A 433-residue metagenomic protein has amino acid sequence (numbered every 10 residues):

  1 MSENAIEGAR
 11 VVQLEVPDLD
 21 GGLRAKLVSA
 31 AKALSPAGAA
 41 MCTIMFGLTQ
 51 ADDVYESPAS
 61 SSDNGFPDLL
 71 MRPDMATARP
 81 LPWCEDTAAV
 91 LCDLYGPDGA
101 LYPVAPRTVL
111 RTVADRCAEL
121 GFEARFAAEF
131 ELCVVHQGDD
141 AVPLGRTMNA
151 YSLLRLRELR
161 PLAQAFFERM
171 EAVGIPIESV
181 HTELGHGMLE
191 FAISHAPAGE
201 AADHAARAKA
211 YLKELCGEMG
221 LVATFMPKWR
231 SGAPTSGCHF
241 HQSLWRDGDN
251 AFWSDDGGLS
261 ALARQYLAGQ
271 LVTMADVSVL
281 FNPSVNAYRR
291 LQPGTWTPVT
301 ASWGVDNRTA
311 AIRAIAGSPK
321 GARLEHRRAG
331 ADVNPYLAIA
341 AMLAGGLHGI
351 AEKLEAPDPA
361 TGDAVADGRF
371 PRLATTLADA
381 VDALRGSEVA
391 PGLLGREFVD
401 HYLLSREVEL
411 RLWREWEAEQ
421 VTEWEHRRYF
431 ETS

Functional and structural regions predicted by a protein language model:
M1-S179, R372-S433: ATP/Mg2+-dependent ligation/transfer catalytic cores
D18-D20, Y95-L101, R155, H195-A201 (+3 more regions): A generic structural motif
R79-D86, E123-R125, V180-L184, A233 (+2 more regions): Short glycine/proline-enriched loop/turn "hinge" motifs that connect secondary-structure elements and lie
F130-V134, E183-F191: Short, conserved phosphate-binding/catalytic loop or strand-edge motifs used in phosphoryl-/nucleotidyl-transfer
P143-L153, H186-A201, R230-T235, D247-F252: Active-site-proximal beta-alpha loop/turn segments in soluble metabolic enzymes
L156-L159, A163-F166, E171-I177, F191-A198 (+3 more regions): Accessory "access/gating" subregions that flank catalytic or transport cores
A201-Q270: Acidic, glycine-rich loop-and-beta core segments that form the ion-binding/anion-interacting portion of active sites
L221-V222, R246-S433: Catalytic-core signal marking the mid-to-C-terminal active-site face
